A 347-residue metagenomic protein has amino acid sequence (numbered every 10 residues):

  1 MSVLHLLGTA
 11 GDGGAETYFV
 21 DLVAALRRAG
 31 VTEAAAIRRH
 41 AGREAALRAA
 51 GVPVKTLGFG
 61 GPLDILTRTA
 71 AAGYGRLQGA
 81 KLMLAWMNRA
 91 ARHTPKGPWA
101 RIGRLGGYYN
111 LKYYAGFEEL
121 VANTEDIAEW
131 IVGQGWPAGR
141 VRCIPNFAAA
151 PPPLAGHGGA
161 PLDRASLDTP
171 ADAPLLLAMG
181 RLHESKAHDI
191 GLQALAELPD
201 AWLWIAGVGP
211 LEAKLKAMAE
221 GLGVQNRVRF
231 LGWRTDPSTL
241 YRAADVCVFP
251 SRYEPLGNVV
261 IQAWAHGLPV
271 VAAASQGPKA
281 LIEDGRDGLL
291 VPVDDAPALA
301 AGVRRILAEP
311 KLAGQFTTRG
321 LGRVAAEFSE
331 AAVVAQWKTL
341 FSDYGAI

Functional and structural regions predicted by a protein language model:
H5-G13, T17-T67, G73, R140-C143 (+1 more regions): N-terminal strand-loop element at the rim of the active site of nucleotide-sugar-dependent glycosyltransferases
G13-A24, P174-E197, P210-K216, P297: A conserved mid-protein helix/loop that constitutes part of the nucleotide-sugar donor-binding site
A36, P269-A273: Short hydrophobic beta-strand element within catalytic cores of glycosyltransferases and related nucleotide-activated
K55, E118-A155: Donor nucleotide-sugar binding/catalytic pocket of nucleotide-sugar-dependent glycosyltransferases
D64-T67, M83-A91, L105: Short His-centered aromatic/hydrophobic patch
W233, R252: Aromatic "clamp/platform" in nucleotide-sugar-dependent glycosyltransferases that forms part of the donor/acceptor
E283-G285, L289-A296, R305-K311: Conserved acidic donor-binding segment of nucleotide-sugar-dependent glycosyltransferases
A298, R305, L312-E327, V333-T339: A short, well-ordered alpha-helix in the C-terminal region of glycosyltransferases
